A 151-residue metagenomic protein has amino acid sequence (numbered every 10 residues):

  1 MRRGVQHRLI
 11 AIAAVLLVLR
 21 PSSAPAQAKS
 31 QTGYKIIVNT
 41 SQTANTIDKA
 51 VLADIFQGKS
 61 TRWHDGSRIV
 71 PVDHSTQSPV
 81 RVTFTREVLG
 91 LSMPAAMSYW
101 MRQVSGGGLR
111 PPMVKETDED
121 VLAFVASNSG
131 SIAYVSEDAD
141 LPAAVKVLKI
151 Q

Functional and structural regions predicted by a protein language model:
M1-A11, S22: Bacterial N-terminal signal peptides that target proteins for export
A13-V15: Core hydrophobic alpha-helical membrane-spanning segments
L17-A24: C-terminal segment of classical bacterial N-terminal signal peptides
A26-Q151: Flexible loop/hinge segments at secondary-structure junctions
